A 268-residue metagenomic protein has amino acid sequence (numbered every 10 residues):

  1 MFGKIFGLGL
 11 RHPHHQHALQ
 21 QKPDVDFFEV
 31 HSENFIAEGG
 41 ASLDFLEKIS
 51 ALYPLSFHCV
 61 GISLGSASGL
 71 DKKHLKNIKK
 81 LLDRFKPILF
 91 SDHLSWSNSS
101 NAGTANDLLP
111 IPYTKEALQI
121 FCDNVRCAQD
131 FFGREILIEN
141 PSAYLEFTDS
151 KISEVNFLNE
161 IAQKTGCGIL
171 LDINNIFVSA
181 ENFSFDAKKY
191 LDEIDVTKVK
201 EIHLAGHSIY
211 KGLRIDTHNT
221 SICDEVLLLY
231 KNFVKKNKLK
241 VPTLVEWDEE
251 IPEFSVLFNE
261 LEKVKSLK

Functional and structural regions predicted by a protein language model:
K4-L10, D26-V30, L55-H58, F90-D92 (+4 more regions): Hydrophobic faces of well-ordered beta-strands that scaffold small-molecule active sites in alpha/beta enzyme cores
P13-Q16, S32-D44, S63-K73, Y144-I152 (+3 more regions): Acidic-and-aromatic substrate-binding clefts and catalytic sites of carbohydrate-active enzymes
A18-P23, G40-F57, K73-I88, R126-F131 (+3 more regions): Acidic (Asp/Glu)-rich catalytic clusters
A37-G39, G69, L108-L118, S179-K240: Gly/Pro-rich active-site loop or hairpin
S63-L64, S97-T104, G206-G212: Conserved radical SAM core fold
D71-G168, D224: Active-site acidic/histidine proton-transfer and metal-coordination neighborhood in alpha/beta enzyme cores
Q129-L213: Acidic/histidine-rich catalytic cores of soluble enzymes
E253-K268: C-terminal helical cap(s) of enzyme catalytic domains, especially alpha/beta-barrels
